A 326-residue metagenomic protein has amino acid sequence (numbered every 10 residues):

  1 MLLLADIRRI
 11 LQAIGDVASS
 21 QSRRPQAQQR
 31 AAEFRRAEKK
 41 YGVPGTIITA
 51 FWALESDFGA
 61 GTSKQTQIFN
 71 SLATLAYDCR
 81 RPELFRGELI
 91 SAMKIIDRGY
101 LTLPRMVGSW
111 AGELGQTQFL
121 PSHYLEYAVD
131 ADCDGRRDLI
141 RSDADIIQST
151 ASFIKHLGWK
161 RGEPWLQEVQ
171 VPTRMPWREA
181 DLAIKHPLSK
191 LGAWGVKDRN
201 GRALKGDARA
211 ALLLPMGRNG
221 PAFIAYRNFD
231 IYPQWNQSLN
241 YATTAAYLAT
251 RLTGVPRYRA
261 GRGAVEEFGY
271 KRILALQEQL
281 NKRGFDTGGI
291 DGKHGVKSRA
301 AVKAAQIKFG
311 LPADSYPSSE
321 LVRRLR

Functional and structural regions predicted by a protein language model:
M1-L4, W52-S56, T66-N70, E168-T173 (+2 more regions): Acidic helix-start/capping segments at beta-turn-to-alpha-helix junctions
L3-K155, W165: Acidic/His-rich structured neighborhood in mature extracellular/periplasmic domains
G45-T49, T243, G288, G292: Short, solvent-exposed positions on alpha-helices
L103, V107-Q234, A242, A260: Flexible, glycine-rich surface segments
Y226-L239, Y247-K293: Acidic, Ser/Thr/Pro/Gly-enriched interdomain connector segments
E266-I273, N281-L325: Short acidic, glycine/serine/threonine-rich helix-capping segments at coil-helix boundaries
